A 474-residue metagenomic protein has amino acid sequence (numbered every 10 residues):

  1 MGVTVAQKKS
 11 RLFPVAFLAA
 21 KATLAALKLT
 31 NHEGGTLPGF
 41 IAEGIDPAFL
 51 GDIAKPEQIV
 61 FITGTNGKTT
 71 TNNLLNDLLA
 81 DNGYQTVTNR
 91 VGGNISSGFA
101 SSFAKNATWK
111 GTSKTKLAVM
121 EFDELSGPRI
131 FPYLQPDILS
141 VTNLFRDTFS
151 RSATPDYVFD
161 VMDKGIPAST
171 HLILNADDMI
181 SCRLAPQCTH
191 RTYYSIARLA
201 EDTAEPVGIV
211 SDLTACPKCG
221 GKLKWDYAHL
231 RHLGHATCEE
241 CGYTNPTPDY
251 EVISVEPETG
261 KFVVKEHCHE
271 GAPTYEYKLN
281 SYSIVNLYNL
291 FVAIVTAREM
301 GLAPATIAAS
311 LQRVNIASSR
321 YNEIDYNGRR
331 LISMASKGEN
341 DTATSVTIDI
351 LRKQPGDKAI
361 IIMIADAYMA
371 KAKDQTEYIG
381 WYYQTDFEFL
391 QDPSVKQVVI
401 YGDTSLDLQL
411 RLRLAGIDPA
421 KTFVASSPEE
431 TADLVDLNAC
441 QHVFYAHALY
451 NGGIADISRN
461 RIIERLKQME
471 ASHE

Functional and structural regions predicted by a protein language model:
G2-A215: Phosphate-binding loop of NTP-binding sites
G2-L27, E33-G35, L213, G220 (+4 more regions): ATP-dependent carboxylate-amine ligase
K9, S195-T342: Adenine nucleotide phosphate-binding catalytic loops in nucleotide-utilizing enzymes
I41, A80, P273, R298 (+1 more regions): Short polybasic/polar patches that bind polyanions
T65, R90-V91, E121-D123, N143-L144 (+10 more regions): Fold-independent oxyanion-binding glycine-rich loops and adjacent beta-strand/coil segments at enzyme active sites
T71-N72, R129-I130, S150-R151, R183-A185 (+7 more regions): Short glycine-/acidic-enriched loop or helix-start segments at secondary-structure transitions that form or flank
L75, L79, F99-F103, L290-M300 (+1 more regions): Buried hydrophobic packing segments
T142, I173, N289, A293 (+1 more regions): Residue-level signal for inorganic ion chemistry
